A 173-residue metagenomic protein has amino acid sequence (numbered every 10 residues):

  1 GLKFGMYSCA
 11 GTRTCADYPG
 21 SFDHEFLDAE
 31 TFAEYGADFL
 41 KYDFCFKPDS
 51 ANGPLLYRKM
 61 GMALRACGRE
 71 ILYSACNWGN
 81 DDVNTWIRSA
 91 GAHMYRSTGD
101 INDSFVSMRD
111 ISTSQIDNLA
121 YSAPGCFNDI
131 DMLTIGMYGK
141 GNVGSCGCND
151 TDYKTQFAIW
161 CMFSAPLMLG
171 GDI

Functional and structural regions predicted by a protein language model:
G1, D172-I173: Short, intrinsically disordered, charge-balanced linker/junction segments flanking boundaries in proteins
G1-N52, L56, M60-C67: Substrate-binding cleft of carbohydrate-active enzyme catalytic domains
H24-L27, L55, R65-D172: Glycan-recognition surfaces
